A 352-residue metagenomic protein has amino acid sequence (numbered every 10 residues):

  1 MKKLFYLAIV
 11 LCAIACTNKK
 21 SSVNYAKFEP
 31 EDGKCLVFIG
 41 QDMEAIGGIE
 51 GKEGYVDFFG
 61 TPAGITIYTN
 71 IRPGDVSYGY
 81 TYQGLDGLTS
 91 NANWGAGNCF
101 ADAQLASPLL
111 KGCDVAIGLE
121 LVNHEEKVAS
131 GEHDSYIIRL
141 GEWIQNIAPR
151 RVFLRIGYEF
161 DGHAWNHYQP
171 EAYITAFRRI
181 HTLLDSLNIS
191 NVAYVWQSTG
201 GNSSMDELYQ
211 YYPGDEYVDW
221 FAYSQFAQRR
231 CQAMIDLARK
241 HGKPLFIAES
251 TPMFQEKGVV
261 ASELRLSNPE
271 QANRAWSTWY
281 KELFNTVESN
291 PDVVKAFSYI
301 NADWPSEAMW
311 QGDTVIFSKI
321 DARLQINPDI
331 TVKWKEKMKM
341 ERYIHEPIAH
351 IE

Functional and structural regions predicted by a protein language model:
K2-I9: Sec-dependent signal peptide recognition, specifically the positively charged N-region followed immediately by
I14-A15: C-terminal motif of bacterial Sec signal peptides marking the signal peptidase cleavage site
S22-H133, P252-Q255, V260-A275, S298-A302: N-terminal substrate-binding region of glycoside hydrolase catalytic domains
Y25-A45, V152, P252-E352: Substrate-binding cleft of secreted/luminal carbohydrate-active enzymes
E53-G60, N98-A116, R139-P149, Q210-E216 (+2 more regions): Acidic (Asp/Glu)-rich catalytic clusters
P62-V76, L208-M234, H241-M253: Aromatic- and acid-rich polysaccharide-binding/catalytic face of secreted or lumenal carbohydrate-active enzymes
Y68-S198, D313, F317-I326, M338 (+1 more regions): Substrate-binding cleft of extracellular glycoside hydrolase catalytic domains
G157, H181-E207, P244-Q255, V294-A302: Aromatic-lined carbohydrate-recognition surfaces of secreted/lumenal glycan-active proteins
